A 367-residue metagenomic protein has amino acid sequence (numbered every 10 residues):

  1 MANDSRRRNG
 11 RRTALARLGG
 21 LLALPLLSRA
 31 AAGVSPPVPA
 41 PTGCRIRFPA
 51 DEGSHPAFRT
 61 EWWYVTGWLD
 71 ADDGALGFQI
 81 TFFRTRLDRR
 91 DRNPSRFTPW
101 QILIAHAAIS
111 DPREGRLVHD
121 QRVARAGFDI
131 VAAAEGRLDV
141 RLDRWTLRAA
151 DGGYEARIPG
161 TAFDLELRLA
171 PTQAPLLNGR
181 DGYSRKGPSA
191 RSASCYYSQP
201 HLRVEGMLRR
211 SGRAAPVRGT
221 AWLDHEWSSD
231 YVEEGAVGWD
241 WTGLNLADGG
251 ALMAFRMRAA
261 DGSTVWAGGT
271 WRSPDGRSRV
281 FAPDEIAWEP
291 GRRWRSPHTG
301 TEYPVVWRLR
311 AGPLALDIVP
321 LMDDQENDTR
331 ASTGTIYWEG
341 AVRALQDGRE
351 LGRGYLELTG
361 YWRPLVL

Functional and structural regions predicted by a protein language model:
M1-T13, G20-L24: N-terminal secretory signal peptides
N3-D4, A32-L367: Structured soluble/peripheral alpha/beta segments that form catalytic or ligand/cofactor-binding pockets
A14-L15, A107: Conserved short hydrophobic patches within well-ordered secondary structure
